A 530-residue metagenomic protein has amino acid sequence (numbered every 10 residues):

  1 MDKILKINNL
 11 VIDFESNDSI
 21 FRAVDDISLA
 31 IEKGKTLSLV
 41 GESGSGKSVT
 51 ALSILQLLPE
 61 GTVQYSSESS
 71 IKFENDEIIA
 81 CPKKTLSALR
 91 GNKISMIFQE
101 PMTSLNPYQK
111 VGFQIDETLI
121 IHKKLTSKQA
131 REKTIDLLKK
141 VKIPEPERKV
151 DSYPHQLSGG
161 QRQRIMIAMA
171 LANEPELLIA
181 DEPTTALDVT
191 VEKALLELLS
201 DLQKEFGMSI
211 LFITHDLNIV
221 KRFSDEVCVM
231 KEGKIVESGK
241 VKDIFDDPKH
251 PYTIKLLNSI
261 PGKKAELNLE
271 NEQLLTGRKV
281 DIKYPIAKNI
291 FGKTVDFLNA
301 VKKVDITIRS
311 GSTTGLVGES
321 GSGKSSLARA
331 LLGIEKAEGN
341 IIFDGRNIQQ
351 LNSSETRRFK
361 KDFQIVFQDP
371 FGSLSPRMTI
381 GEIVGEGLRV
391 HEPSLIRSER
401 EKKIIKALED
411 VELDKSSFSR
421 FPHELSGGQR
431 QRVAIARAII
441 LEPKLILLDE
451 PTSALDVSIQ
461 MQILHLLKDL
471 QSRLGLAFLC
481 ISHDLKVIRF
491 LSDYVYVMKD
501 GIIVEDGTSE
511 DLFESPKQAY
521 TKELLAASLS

Functional and structural regions predicted by a protein language model:
Q64, I78-S95, I121, D243-P248 (+4 more regions): ABC ATPase NBD coupling module
Q64-E77, G339-N347: Conserved ABC transporter NBD signature motif
Q129-R148, S398-S416: Conserved ABC ATPase "signature" region
S152-L157, Q161, F421-L425, Q429: Conserved ABC ATPase signature
A172-E176, I440-K444: A short, proline-enriched helix->beta-strand linker immediately N-terminal to the Walker B motif in ABC-type P-loop
V220-R222, I488-F490: A short, surface-exposed alpha-helical micro-motif characterized by mixed small hydrophobic and charged/polar residues
